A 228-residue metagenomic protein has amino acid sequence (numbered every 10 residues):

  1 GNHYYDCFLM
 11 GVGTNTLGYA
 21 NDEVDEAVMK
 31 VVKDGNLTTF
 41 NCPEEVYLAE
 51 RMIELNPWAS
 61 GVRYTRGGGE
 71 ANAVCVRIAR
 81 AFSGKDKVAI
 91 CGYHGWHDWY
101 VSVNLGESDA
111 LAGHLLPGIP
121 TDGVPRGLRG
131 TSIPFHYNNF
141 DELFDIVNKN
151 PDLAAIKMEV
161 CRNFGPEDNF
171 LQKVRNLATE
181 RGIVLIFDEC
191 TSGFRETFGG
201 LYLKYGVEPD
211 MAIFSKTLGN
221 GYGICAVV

Functional and structural regions predicted by a protein language model:
G1, V28, M52, C75 (+6 more regions): Buried hydrophobic positions in well-ordered alpha/beta secondary-structure cores of metabolic enzymes
Y4-K85: Glycine-rich loop-to-alpha-helix module at the N-terminal edge of alpha/beta enzyme cores
Y5-L9, A155-V160: Short beta-strands and strand-loop turn motifs
E50-A155: PLP-dependent aspartate aminotransferase-fold enzymes
N139-I146, M158-V184: Active-site core of PLP-dependent enzymes with the aminotransferase class I/II
C161, E189-T191: Conserved Walker B
F164, G193-F194: Catalytic P-loop NTPase motifs of RecA-like helicase/translocase cores
Y205-V228: Active-site PLP attachment segment
